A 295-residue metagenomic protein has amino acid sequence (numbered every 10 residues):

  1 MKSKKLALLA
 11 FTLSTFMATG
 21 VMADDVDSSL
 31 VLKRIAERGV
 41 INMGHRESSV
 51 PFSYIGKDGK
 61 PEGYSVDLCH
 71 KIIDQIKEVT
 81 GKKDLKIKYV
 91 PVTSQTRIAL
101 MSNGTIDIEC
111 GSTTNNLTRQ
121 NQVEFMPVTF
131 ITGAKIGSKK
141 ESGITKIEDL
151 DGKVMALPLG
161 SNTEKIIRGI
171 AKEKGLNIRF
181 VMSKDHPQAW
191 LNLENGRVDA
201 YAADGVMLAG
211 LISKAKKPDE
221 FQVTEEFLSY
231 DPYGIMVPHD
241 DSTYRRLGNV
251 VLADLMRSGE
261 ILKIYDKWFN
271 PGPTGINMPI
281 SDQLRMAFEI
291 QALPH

Functional and structural regions predicted by a protein language model:
D24-E109: Extracytoplasmic small-molecule ligand-binding "clamshell" domains of the periplasmic binding protein/Venus flytrap
D24-V26, L32, D67-Q75, E141-I144 (+4 more regions): Extended ligand-binding regions for polar small-molecule ligands
D24-V26, T163-V181, D219-F221, A253-H295: Ligand-binding clefts/hinges and TM-proximal coupling segments of bilobed small-molecule sensing domains
S28, K82-A99, S142, F180-N192 (+1 more regions): Short helix-initiation/N-cap motifs at beta->coil->alpha
N42-P51, P61-E78, T114, I131-W190 (+1 more regions): Bilobed "Venus flytrap"/periplasmic-binding protein-like clamshell domains and structurally analogous long
E47, F130-E141, G205, I212-L252 (+1 more regions): Periplasmic-binding protein-like
H70, G81-D149, E289-P294: Acidic, polar ligand-binding/catalytic clefts
Q95-A99, C110-N121, I166-E173, P187 (+1 more regions): A ligand-binding cleft/hinge motif common to bilobed small-molecule-binding domains
